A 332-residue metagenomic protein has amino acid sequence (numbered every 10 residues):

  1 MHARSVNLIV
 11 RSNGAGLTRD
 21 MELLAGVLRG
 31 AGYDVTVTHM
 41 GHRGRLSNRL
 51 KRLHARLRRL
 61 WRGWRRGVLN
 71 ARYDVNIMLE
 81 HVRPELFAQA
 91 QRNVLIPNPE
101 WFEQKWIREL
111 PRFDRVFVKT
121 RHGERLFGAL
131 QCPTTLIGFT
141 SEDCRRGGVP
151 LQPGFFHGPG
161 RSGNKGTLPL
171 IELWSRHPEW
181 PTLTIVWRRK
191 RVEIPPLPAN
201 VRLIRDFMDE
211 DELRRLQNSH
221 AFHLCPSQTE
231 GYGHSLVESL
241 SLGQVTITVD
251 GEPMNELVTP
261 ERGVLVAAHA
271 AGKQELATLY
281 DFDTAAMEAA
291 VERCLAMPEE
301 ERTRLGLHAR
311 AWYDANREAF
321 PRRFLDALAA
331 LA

Functional and structural regions predicted by a protein language model:
M1-M78, E318, R322: N-terminal pre-catalytic "stem/leader" segment of glycosyltransferase-like enzymes
G44-L126: Extended catalytic core of nucleotide-activated donor transferases of GT-like folds
D114-R145: Donor nucleotide-sugar binding/catalytic pocket of nucleotide-sugar-dependent glycosyltransferases
R145-K165, I171-P178, L183-I185: Conserved donor-binding/catalytic core segment of Leloir-type glycosyltransferases
R191-R214, F222: Nucleotide-activated donor-binding/catalytic signature segment of Leloir-type glycosyltransferases, i.e., the conserved
Q228: Aromatic "clamp/platform" in nucleotide-sugar-dependent glycosyltransferases that forms part of the donor/acceptor
N255-R293: Change "using UDP/GDP/dTDP sugars" to "using nucleotide sugars
F282-A289, L295-A329: A charged, aromatic-enriched C-terminal amphipathic alpha-helix characteristic of glycosyltransferases across folds
